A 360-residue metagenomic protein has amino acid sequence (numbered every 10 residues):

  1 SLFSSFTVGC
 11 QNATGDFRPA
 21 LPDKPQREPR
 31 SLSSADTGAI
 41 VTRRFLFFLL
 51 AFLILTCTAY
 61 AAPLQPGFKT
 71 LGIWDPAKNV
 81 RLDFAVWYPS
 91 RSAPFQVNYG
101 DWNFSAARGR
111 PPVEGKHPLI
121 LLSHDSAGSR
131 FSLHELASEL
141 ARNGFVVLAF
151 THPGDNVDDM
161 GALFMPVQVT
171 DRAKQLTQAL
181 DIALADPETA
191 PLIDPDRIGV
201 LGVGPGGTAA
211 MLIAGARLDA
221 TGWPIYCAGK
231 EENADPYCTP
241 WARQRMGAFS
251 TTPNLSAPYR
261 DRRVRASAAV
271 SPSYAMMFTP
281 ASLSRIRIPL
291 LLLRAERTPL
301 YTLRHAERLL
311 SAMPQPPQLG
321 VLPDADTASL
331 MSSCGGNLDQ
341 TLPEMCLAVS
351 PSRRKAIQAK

Functional and structural regions predicted by a protein language model:
A62-L122, S132, R142, L338: Domain-level recognition of soluble alpha/beta enzyme cores, biased toward histidine phosphatases/phosphomutases
R110-V113, H117, L122, S126-D158 (+1 more regions): Short substrate-entry loop that stabilizes the transition state in hydrolases
P166-P191, K230-E231: Alpha/beta-hydrolase active-site loop
L184, G207-D219: Short glycine-enriched nucleophile-adjacent loop and the immediately C-terminal alpha-helix near the catalytic center
L192-G202: Alpha/beta-hydrolase fold nucleophile elbow
A275-M276, R297-Y301: Acidic catalytic loop of the alpha/beta-hydrolase fold
I286, L292-R294: Short beta-strand/loop motif that positions the catalytic acidic residue of the alpha/beta-hydrolase fold
T302-L310: Short alpha-helix in the alpha/beta-hydrolase fold that links the catalytic acid
